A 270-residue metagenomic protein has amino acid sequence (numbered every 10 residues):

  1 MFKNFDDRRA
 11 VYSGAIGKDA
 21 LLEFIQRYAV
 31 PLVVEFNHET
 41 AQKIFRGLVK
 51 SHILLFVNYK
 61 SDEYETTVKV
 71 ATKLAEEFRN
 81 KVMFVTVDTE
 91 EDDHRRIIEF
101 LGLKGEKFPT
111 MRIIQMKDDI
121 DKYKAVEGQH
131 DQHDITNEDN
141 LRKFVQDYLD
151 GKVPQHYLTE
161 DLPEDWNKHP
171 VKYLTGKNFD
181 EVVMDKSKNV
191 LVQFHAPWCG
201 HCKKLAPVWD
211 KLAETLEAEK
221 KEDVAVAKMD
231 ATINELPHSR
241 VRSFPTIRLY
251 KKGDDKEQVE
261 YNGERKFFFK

Functional and structural regions predicted by a protein language model:
M1-K270: Proteins that catalyze or organize thiol-disulfide redox chemistry and the adjacent proteostasis machinery handling
